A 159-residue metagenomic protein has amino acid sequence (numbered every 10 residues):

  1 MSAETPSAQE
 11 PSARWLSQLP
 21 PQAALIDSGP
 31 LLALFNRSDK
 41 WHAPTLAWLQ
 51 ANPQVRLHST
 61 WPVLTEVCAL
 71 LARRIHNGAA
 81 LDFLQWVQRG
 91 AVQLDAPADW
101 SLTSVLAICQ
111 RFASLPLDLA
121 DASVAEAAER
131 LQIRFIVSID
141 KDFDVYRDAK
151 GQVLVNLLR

Functional and structural regions predicted by a protein language model:
M1-L19, R130-R159: Acidic, PIN/NYN-like endoribonuclease modules and their adjacent C-terminal/linker elements
M1-S59, A72-F83: Short, well-structured N-terminal submotif of metal-dependent ribonuclease cores
A24-D27, H58-T60, L117-L119, D140 (+1 more regions): Histidine- and aromatic-rich ligand-binding microenvironments
L31, L64, F143-D144: A generic structural signal for short hydrophobic patches within well-formed alpha-helices
V63, C68-A69: Extended low-complexity intrinsically disordered regions
L70-A98: Helix-adjacent hinge/juxtasegments
Q93-F135, K141: Active-site neighborhoods of divalent-metal-dependent phosphate/nucleic-acid chemistry enzymes
